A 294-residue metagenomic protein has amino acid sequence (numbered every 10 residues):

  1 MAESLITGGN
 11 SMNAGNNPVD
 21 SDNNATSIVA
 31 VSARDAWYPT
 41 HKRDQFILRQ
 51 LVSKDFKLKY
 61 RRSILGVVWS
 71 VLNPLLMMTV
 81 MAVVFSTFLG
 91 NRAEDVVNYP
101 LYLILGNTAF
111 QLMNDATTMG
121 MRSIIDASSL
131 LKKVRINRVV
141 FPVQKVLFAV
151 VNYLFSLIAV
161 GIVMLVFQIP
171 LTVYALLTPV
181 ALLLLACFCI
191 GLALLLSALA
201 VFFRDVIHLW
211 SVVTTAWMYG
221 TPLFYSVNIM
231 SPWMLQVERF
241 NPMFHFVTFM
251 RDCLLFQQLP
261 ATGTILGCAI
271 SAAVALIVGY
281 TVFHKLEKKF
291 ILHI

Functional and structural regions predicted by a protein language model:
A2-I294: Hydrophobic transmembrane alpha-helices and immediately adjacent juxtamembrane helices of multi-pass inner-membrane
